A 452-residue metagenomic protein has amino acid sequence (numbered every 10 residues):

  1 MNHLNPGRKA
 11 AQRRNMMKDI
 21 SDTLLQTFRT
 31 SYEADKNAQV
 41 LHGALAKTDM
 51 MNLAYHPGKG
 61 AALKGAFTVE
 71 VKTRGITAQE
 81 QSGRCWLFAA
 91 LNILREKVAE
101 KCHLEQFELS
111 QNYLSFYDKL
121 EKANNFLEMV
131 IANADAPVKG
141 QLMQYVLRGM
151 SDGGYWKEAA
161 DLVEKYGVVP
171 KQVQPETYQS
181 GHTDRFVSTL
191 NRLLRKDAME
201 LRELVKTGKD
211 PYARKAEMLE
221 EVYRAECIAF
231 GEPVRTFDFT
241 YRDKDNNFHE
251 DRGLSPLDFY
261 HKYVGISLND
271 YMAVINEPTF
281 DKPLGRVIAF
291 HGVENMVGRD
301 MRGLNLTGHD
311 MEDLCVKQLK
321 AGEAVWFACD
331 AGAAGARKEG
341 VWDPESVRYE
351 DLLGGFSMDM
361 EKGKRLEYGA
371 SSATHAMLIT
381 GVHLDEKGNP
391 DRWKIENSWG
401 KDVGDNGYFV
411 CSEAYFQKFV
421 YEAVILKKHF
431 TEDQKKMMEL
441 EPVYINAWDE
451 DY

Functional and structural regions predicted by a protein language model:
M1-M16: N-terminal amphipathic/basic-hydrophobic helices that include classical n-h-c signal peptides and signal-anchor
K18-R74: N-terminal regions that are enriched for targeting/export leaders and immediately downstream pro/stem segments
A62-V325, E396, V403-N406: Active-site nucleophile-adjacent alpha helix/oxyanion-hole segment immediately C-terminal to the catalytic cysteine
C85, V163, E367, S372-G400: Catalytic nucleophile-His microenvironment captured as a short glycine-rich beta-strand/loop that brackets
G298-T374: Long, positively charged binding patches that form subdomain-scale interaction surfaces for polyanionic ligands
M301-G303, M311-K317, K364-G369, L378-D385 (+4 more regions): Generic recognition of flexible, low-complexity loop/linker segments
A331-A336, V341-M358, H383-E386, W393-V403 (+1 more regions): Active/binding-pocket-proximal capping segment
D385-Y452: Conserved catalytic-core surface of thiol
